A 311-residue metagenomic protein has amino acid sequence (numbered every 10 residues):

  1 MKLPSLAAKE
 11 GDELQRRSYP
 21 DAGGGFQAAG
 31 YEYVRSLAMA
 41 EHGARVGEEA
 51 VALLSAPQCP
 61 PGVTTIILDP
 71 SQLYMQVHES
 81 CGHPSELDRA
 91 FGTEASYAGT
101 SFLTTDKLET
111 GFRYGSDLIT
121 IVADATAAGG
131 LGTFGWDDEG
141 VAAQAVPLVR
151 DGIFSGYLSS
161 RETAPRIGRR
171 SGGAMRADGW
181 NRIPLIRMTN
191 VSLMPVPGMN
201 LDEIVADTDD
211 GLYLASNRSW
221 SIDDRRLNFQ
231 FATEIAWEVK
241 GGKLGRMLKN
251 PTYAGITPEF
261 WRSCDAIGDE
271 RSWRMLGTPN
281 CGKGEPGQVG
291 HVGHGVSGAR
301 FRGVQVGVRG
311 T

Functional and structural regions predicted by a protein language model:
M1-T311: N-terminal small-residue-enriched
